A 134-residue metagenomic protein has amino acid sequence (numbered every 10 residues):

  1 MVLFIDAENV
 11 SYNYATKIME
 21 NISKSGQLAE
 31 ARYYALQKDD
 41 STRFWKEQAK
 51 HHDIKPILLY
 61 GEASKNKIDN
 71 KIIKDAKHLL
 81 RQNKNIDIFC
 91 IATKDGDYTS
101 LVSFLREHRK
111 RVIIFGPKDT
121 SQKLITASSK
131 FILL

Functional and structural regions predicted by a protein language model:
M1-R81, S103-R106, R111, D119 (+1 more regions): Domain-level signal for Mg2+-assisted phosphodiester chemistry and nucleotide/NA-binding surfaces in nucleic-acid
Y34, D87-K94, L101, L105 (+1 more regions): Acidic beta-strand-to-loop metal/phosphate-binding motif
L79, G96-Y98: A short acidic, glycine/proline-enriched capping/turn motif at secondary-structure boundaries, especially helix N-cap
N83, A92-T93, S129-I132: Replace "Mg2+/Mn2+-dependent" with "divalent metal-dependent
I86, R109, S128-S129: Short, well-ordered alpha-helix to beta-strand connector turns
Q122-L134: Structural recognition of alpha->loop->beta junctions
